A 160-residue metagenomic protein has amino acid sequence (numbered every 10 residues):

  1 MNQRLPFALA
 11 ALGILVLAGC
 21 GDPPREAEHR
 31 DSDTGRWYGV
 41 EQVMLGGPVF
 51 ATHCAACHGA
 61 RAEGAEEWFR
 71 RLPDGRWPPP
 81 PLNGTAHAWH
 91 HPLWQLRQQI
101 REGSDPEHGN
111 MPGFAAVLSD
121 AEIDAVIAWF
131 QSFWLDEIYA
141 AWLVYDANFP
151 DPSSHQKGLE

Functional and structural regions predicted by a protein language model:
M1-L9: Bacterial N-terminal signal peptides that target proteins for export
V16-G19: C-terminal motif of bacterial Sec signal peptides marking the signal peptidase cleavage site
P24-E26, V40-E41, G47-W77, E102-N110 (+2 more regions): Periplasmic/extracellular electron-transfer cofactor-ligation site, primarily the c-type cytochrome heme-c attachment
E26-D33, A51, H90, G109-E160: Flexible coil segments in periplasmic/lumen-exposed cytochrome c-class electron-transfer proteins
M44-P48, T52, P80, W94 (+3 more regions): Solvent-exposed, polar/charged alpha-helical surfaces in well-ordered, non-transmembrane soluble domains, broadly
G75-A88: Short microdomains enriched in Cys/His and/or Lys/Arg
